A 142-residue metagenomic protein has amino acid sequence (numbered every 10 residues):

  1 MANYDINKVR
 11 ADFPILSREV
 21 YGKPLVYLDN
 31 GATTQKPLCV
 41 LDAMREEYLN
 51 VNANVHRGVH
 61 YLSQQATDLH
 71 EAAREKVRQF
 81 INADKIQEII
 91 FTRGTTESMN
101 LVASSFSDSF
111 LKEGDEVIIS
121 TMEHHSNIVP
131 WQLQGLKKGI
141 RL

Functional and structural regions predicted by a protein language model:
M1-L142: Pyridoxal 5′-phosphate
